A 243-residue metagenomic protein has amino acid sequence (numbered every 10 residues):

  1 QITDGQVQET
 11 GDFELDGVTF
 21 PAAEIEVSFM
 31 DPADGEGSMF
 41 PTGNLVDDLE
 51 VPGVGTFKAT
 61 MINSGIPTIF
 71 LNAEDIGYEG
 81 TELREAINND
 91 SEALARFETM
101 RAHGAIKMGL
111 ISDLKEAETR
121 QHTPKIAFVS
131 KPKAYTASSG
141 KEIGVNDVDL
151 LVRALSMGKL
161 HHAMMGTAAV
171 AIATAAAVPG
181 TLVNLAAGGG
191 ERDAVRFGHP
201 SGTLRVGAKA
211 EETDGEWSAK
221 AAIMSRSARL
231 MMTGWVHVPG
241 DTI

Functional and structural regions predicted by a protein language model:
Q1-I243: Non-transmembrane, aqueous-exposed alpha-helical and coiled segments at domain scale
